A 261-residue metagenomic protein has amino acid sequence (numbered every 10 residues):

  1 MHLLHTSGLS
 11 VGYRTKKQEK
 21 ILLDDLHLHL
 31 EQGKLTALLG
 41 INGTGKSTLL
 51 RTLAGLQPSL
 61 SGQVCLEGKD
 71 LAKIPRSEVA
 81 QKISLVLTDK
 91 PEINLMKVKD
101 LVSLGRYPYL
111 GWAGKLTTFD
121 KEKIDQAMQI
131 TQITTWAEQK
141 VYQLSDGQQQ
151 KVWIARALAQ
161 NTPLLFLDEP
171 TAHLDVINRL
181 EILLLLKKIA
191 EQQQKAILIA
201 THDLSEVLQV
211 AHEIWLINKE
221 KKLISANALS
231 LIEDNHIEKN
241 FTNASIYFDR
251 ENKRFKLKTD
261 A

Functional and structural regions predicted by a protein language model:
L39-I41: The feature captures the beta-strand-to-loop junction immediately N-terminal to the Walker
A54: Helix-to-loop junction immediately C-terminal to a conserved catalytic motif
G62-D70, V79: Conserved ABC transporter NBD signature motif
K140-L144: Conserved ABC ATPase signature
L165-D168: Catalytic Walker B motif of ABC-type/P-loop ATPase nucleotide-binding domains
T201-H202: H-loop/switch region of ABC-family ATPase nucleotide-binding domains
F241-A261: ABC ATPase nucleotide-binding domains
